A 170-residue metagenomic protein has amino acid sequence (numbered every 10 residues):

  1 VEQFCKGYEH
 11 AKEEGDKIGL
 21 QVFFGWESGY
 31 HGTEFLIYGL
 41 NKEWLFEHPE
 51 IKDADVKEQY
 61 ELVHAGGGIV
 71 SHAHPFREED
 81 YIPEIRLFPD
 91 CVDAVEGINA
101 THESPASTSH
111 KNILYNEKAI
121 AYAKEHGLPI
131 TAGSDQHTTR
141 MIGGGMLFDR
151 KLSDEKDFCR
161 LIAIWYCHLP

Functional and structural regions predicted by a protein language model:
V1-A65, D90, G97-H126, H137-G143 (+2 more regions): A metal-dependent hydrolase metal-coordination microenvironment
I18, V70, H137, W165-L169: Short secondary-structure junctions and interdomain/linker hinges
V22-W26, V70-H72, V95-E96, I130-A132: Hydrophobic faces of well-ordered beta-strands that scaffold small-molecule active sites in alpha/beta enzyme cores
E34-I37, R77-P89: Distinct, well-ordered alpha-helical segments
G67-D80: Aromatic-lined carbohydrate-recognition surfaces of secreted/lumenal glycan-active proteins
F76, P129-T139: Acidic, metal-binding active-site segment of PIN/NYN-like and related structure-specific nucleases
N99, I130, R150, Y166-L169: Short leucine-rich amphipathic alpha-helical surface patches
S153-P170: Mid-to-C-terminal alpha-helical segments outside catalytic/metal-binding sites
